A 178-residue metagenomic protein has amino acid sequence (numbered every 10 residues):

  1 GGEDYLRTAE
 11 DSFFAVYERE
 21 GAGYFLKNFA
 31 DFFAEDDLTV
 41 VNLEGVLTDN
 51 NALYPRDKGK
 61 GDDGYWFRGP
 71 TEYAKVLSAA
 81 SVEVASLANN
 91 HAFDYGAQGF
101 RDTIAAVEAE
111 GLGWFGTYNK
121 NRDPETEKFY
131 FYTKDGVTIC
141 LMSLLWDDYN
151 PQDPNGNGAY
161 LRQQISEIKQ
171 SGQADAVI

Functional and structural regions predicted by a protein language model:
G1-V177: Acidic, metal/ion-coordinating pockets
